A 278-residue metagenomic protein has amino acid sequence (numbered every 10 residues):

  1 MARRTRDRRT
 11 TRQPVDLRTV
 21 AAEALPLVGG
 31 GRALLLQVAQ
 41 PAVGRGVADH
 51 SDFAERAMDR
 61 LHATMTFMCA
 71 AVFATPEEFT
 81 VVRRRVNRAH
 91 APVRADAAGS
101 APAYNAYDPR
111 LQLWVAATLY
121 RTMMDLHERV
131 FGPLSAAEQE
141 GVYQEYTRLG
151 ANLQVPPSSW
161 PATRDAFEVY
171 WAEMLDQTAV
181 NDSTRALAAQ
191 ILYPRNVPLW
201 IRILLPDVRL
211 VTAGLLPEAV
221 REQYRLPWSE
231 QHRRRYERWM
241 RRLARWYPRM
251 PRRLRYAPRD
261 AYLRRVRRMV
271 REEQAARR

Functional and structural regions predicted by a protein language model:
M1-R278: Mature, function-bearing regions of proteins
